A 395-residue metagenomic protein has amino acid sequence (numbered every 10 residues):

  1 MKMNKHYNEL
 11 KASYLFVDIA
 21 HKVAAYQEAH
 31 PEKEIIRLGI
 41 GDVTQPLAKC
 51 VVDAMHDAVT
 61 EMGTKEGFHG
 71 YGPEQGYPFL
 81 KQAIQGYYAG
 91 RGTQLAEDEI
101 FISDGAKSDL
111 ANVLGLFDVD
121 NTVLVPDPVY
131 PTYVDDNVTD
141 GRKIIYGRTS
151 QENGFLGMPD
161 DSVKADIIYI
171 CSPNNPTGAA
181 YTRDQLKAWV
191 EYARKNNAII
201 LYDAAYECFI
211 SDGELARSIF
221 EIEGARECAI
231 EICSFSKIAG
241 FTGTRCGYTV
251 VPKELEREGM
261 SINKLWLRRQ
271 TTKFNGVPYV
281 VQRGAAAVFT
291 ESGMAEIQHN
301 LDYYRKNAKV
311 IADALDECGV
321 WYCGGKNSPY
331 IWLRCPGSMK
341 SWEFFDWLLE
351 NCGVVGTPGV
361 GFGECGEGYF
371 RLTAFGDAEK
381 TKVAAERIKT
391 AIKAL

Functional and structural regions predicted by a protein language model:
K2-D104, N112, V288-E291, L395: N-terminal small-domain helix-loop-helix segment of the aminotransferase-like
H30, D140, K195-N196, C318 (+2 more regions): Helix C-cap/helix->beta junction micro-motif
P46, Y304-R305, C318-N351: Conserved PLP-binding catalytic core of the aspartate aminotransferase-like
E66-A193, E207-I222: Conserved core of the PLP fold type I
G86, Q94, L124, S338 (+2 more regions): PLP-dependent enzyme catalytic core of the Aspartate aminotransferase-like
I222-D302, K309, D313, K393: Conserved core segment of the aminotransferase class I/II
Q282, A286, L301-A312, Y322-R334 (+1 more regions): Conserved glycine-rich beta-strand-loop-beta hairpin in the small C-terminal domain of fold type I
